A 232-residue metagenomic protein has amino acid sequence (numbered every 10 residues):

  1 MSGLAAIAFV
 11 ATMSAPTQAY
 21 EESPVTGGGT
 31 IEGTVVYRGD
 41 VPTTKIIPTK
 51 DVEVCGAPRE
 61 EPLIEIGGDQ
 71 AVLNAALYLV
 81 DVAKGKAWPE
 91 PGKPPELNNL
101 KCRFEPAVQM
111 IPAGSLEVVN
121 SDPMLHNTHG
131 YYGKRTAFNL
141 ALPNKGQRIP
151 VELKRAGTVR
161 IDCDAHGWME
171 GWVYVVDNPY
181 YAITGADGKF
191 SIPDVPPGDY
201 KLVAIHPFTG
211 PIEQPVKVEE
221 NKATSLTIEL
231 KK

Functional and structural regions predicted by a protein language model:
S2-T12: Bacterial N-terminal signal peptides
S14-P16: N-terminal signal peptide c-region/cleavage motif recognized by signal peptidases
Q18-K232: Extracytoplasmic copper-binding redox domains, predominantly the cupredoxin/blue-copper superfamily
